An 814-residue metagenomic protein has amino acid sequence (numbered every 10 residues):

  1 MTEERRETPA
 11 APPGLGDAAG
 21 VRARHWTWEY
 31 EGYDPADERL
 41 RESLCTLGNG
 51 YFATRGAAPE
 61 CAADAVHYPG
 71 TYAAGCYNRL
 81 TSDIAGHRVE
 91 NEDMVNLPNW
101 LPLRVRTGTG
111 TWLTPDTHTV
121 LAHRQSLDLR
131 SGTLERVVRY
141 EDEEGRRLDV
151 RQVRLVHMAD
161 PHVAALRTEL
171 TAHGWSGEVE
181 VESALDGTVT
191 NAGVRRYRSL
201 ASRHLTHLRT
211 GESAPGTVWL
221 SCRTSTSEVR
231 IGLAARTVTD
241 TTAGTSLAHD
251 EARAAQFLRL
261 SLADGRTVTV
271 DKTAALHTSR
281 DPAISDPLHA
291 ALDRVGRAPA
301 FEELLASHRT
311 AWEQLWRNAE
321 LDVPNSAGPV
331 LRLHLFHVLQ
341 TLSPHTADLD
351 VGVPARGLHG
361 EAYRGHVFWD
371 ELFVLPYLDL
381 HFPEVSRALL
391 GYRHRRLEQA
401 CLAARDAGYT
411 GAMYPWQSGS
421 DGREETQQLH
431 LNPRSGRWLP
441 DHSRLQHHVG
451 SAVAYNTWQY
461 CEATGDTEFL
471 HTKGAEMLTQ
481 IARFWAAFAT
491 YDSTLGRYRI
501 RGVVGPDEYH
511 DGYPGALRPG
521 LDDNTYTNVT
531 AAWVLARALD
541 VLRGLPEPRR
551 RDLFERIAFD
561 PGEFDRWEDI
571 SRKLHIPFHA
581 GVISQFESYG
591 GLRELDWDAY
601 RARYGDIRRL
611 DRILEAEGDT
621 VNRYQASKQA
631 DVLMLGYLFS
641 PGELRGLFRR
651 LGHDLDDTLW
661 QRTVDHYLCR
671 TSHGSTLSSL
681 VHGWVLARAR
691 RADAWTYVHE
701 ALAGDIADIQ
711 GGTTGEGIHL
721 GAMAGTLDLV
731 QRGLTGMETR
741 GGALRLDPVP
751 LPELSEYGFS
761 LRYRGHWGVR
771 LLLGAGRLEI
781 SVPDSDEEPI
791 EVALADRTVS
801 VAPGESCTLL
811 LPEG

Functional and structural regions predicted by a protein language model:
T2-Y363, E617-G618, G814: Acidic/polar, glycine-enriched structural segments that form the non-catalytic walls/loops of the carbohydrate-binding
D37-T71, N78, V374, E425 (+5 more regions): C-terminal capping/lid segments that line or modulate ligand- or cofactor-binding pockets
V89-D149, L647-V664, L668-S672, V681-G814: Non-catalytic C-terminal accessory modules of carbohydrate-active enzymes
W175, V179, R280-I284, D322-V323 (+3 more regions): Inter-helical turn/loop segments and adjacent helix faces that build the functional surface of alpha-helical bundle
A319-D350, A355, R549-D596: Gly/Pro-rich turn-and-neighbor structural signature
L342-L358, E384-Y455, C461, E468-T472 (+4 more regions): Helix-terminus loop motifs that line ligand-binding clefts
R364-R396, T472, A536, D540-R543 (+2 more regions): Active-site core of glycosidic bond-cleaving carbohydrate-active enzymes
F484-A558: Acidic/histidine-rich catalytic neighborhood
